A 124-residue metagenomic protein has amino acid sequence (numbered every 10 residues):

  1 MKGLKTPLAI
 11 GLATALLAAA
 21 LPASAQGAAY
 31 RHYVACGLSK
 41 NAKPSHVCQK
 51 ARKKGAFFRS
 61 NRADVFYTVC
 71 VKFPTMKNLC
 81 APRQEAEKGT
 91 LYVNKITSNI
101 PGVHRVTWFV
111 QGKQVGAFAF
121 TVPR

Functional and structural regions predicted by a protein language model:
M1-G11: Bacterial N-terminal signal peptides that target proteins for export
L16-A25: C-terminal segment of classical bacterial N-terminal signal peptides
A25-R52: Short, compositionally biased P/S/T/A/G/V-rich stretches that sit at domain boundaries
N61-F66: Short proline/glycine-enriched turn/loop motifs at strand-loop junctions of beta-rich domains
C70-L79, K113: Change "in extracellular beta-sheet-rich domains … of secreted and cell-surface proteins" to "in beta-sheet-rich domains
K77-K88: Solvent-exposed serine/threonine-rich low-complexity stretches and specific carbohydrate-binding patches
Q84, I96-S98, H104-V122: Short, exposed beta-strand-loop hairpins at the edges of beta-sheets in extracellular/periplasmic proteins
G89-T97: Exposed aromatic-hydrophobic patches
